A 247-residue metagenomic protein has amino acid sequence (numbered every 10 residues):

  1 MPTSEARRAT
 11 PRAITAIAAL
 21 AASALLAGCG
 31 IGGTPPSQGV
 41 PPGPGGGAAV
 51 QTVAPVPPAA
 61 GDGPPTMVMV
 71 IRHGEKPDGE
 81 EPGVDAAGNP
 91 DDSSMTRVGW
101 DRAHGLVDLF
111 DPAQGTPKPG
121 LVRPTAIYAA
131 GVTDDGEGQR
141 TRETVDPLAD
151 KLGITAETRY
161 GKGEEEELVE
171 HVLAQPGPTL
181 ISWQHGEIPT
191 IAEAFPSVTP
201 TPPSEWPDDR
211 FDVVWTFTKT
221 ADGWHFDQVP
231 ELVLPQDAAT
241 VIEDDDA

Functional and structural regions predicted by a protein language model:
P2-I17: Bacterial N-terminal signal peptides that target proteins for export
L25-G28: C-terminal motif of bacterial Sec signal peptides marking the signal peptidase cleavage site
I31-G43, G47-P176, E187-A247: Active-site-proximal alpha-helix that buttresses catalytic centers in soluble enzyme cores
Q184: Short loop/turn segments immediately following the C-termini of beta-strands
